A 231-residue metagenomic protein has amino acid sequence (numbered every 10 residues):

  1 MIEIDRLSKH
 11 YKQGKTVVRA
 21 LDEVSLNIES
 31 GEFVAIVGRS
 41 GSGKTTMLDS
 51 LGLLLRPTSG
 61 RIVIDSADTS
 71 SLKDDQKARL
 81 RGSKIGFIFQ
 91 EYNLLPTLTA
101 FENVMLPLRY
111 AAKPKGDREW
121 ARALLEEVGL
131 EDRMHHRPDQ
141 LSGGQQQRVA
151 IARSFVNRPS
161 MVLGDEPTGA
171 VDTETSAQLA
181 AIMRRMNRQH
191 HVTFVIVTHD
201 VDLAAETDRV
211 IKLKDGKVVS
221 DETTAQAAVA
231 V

Functional and structural regions predicted by a protein language model:
M1-L213, V218: ABC family nucleotide-binding domain
K217-V231: Conserved beta-strand-loop-alpha-helix hinge in the C-terminal portion of ABC ATPase nucleotide-binding domains
